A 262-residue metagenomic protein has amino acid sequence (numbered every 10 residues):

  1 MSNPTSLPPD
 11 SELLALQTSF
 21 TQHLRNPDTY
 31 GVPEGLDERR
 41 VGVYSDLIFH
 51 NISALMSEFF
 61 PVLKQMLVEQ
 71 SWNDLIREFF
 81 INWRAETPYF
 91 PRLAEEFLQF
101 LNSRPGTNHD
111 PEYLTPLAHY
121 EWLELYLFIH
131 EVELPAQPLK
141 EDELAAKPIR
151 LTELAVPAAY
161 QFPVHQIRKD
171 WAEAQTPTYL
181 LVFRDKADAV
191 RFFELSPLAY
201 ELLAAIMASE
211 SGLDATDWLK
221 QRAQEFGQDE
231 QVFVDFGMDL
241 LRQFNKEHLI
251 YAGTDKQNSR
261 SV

Functional and structural regions predicted by a protein language model:
M1-K140, E194-V262: Long, charge-rich, low-complexity alpha-helical segments
E124-W171: A glycine-rich beta-turn/hairpin centered on an aromatic-Pro dipeptide
L154-A208: Low-complexity, glycine/alanine/valine/leucine- and proline-rich hydrophobic stretches
